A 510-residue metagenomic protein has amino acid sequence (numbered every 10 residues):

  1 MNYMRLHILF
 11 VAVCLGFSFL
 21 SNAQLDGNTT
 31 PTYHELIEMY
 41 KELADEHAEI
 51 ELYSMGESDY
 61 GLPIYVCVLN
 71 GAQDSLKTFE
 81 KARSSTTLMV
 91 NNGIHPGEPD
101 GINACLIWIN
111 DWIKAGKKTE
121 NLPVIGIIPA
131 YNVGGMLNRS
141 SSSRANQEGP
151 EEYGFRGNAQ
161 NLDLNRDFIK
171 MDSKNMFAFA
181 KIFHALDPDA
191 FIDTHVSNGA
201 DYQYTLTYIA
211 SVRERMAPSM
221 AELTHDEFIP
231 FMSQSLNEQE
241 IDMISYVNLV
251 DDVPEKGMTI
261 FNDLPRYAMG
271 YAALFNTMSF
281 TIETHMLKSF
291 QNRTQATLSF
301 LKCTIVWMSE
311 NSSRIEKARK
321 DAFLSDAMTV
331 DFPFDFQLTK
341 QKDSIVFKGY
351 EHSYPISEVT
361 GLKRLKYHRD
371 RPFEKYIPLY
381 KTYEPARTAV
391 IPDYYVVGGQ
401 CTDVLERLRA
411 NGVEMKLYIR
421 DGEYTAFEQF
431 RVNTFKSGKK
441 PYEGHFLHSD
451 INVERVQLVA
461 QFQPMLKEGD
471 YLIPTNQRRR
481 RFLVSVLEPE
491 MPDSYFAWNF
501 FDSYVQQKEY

Functional and structural regions predicted by a protein language model:
Y3-R5, S21-Y510: Structured catalytic-domain cores with a bias toward divalent-metal coordination
I8-S18: Bacterial N-terminal signal peptides
